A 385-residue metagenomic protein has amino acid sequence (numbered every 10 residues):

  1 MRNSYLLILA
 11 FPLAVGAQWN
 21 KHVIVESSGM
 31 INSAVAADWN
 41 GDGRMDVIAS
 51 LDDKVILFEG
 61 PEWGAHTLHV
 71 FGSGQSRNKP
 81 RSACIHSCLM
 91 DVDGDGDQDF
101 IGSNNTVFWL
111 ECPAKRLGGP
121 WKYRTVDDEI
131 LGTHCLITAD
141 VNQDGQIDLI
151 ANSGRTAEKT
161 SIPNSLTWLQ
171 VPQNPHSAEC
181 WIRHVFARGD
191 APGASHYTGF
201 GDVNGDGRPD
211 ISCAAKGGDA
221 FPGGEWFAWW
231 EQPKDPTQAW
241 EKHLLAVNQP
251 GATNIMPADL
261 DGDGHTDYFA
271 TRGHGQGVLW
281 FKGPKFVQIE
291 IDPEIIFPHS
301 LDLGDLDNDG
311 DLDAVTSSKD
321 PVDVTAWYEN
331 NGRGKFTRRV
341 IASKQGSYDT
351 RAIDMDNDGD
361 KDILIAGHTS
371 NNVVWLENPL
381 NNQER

Functional and structural regions predicted by a protein language model:
M1-S4: Positively charged n-region of N-terminal signal peptides that target proteins for export
L6-I8, I48: Short helix-onset patch at the extreme N-terminus, typifying the N->h transition of secretory signal peptides
L9-A17: Hydrophobic h-region of N-terminal signal peptides that target proteins for export in Gram-negative bacteria
G16-R385: Beta-propeller-forming repeat regions
